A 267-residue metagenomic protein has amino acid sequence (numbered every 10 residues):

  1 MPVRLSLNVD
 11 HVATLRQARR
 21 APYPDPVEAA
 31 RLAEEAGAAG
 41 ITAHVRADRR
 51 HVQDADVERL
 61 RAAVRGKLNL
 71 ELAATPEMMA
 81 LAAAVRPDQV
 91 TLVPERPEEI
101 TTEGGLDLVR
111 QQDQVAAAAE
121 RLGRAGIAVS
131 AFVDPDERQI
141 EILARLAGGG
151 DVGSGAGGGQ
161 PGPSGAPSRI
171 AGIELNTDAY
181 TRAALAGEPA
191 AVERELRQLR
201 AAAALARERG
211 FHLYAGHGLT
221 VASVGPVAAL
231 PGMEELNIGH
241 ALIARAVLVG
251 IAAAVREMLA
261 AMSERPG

Functional and structural regions predicted by a protein language model:
M1-E71, P76, A83-P87, R145-G148 (+2 more regions): Conserved N-terminal beta1-alpha1 strand-loop-helix module at the mouth
V3-V9, I41-A43, L68-L72, V90-L92 (+4 more regions): Hydrophobic faces of well-ordered beta-strands that scaffold small-molecule active sites in alpha/beta enzyme cores
R50-P76, Q111-I127, A191-L213, M258-M262: Alpha-helix-loop-beta-strand connector modules within alpha/beta enzyme cores
P76-V85, D136-A147, A215, L219-M233: Catalytic cores of alpha/beta
T91-E99, A171-A183, M233-I251: Glycine-rich phosphate-binding active-site loops on the catalytic face of alpha/beta enzymes
L92-L146, S168-I173: Hydrophobic, well-structured mid-protein blocks that either form specific transmembrane helices
G104, G187-V192, R245-P266: C-terminal helical cap(s) of enzyme catalytic domains, especially alpha/beta-barrels
A128-D151, G165-L205: Histidine/lysine/aspartate-rich catalytic loop segments that bind and position anionic ligands
